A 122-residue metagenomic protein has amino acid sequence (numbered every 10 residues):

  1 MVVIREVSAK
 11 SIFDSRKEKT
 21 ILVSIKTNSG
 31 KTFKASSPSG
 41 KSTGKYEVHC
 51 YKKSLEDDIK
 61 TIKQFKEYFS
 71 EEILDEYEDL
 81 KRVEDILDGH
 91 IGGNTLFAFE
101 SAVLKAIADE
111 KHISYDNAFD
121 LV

Functional and structural regions predicted by a protein language model:
M1-T20: Short, Gly/Pro- and small/polar-rich lid/capping loops
S11, I21-S29, F33-S39: Short beta-strand elements
E18-I21, K26, Y46-Y51: General "foldedness" signal
P38-N117: Metal- or metallocofactor-binding catalytic centers and their adjacent structured scaffolds across diverse enzyme
A118-V122: Short, intrinsically disordered, charge-balanced linker/junction segments flanking boundaries in proteins
